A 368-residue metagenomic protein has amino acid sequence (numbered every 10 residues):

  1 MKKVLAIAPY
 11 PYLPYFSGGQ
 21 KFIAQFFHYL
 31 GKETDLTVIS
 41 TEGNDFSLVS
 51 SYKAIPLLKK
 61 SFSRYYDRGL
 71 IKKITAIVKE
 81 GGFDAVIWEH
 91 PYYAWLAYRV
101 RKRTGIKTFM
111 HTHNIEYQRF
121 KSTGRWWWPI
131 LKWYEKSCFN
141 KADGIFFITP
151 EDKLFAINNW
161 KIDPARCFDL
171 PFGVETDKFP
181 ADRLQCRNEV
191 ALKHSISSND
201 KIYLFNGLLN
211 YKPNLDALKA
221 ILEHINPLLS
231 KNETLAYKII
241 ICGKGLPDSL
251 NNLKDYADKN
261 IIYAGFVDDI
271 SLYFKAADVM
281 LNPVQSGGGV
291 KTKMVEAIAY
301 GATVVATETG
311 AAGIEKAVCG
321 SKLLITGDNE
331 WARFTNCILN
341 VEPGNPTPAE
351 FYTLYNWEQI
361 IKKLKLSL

Functional and structural regions predicted by a protein language model:
M1-N44, G81: N-terminal subdomain of nucleotide-sugar transferases
V4, R101-F120: Active-site proximal beta-strand in glycosyltransferases
F22-Q25, E175-A181, Q185-N252, Y263 (+1 more regions): Conserved catalytic-core segment of nucleotide-activated headgroup transferases in glycan assembly
W126-I145: Membrane-proximal helix-turn-helix segments that form the acceptor-binding/catalytic region of lipid-linked
D143, K275-G289, A302: Acidic donor-binding loop of glycosyltransferase active sites
E151, G173: Carbohydrate-associated surface elements
K293-E296, T303-T307: Short hydrophobic beta-strand element within catalytic cores of glycosyltransferases and related nucleotide-activated
E342-L368: A charged, aromatic-enriched C-terminal amphipathic alpha-helix characteristic of glycosyltransferases across folds
